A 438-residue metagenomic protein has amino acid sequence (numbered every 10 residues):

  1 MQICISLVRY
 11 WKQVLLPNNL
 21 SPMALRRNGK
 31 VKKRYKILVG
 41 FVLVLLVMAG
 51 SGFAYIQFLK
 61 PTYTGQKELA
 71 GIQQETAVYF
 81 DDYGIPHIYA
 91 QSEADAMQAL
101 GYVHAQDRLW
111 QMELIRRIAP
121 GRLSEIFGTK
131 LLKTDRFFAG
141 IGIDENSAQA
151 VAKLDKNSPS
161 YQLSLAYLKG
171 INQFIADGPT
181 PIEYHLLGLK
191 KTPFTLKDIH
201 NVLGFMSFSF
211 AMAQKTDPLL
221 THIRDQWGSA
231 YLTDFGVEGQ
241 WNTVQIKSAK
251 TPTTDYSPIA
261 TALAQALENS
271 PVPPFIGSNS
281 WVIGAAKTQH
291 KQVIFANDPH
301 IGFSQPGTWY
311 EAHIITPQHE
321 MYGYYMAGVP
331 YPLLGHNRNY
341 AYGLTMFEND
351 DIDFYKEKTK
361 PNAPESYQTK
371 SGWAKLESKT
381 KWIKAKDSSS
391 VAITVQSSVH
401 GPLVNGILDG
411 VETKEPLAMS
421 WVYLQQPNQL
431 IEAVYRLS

Functional and structural regions predicted by a protein language model:
C4-R34: N-terminal Lys/Arg-rich, disordered targeting/topogenic segments
N28-L69: N-terminal type II signal-anchor transmembrane helix that functions as the membrane-insertion/stop-transfer segment
A54-V293, P299, G323, Y331 (+1 more regions): Substrate-recognition/specificity elements adjacent to catalytic centers across diverse enzyme folds
T76, A433-S438: Alpha/propeptide regions of enzymes that mature by internal proteolysis
Y89, M97-A99, K291-Q292, F303-G307 (+7 more regions): Short helix/loop capping segments that flank catalytic or ligand/cofactor-binding pockets
A327-S388: Compact, glycine/acidic-enriched structural inserts
S366-L424, N428: Extended, loop-rich substrate-binding clefts of extracytoplasmic carbohydrate-active enzymes
